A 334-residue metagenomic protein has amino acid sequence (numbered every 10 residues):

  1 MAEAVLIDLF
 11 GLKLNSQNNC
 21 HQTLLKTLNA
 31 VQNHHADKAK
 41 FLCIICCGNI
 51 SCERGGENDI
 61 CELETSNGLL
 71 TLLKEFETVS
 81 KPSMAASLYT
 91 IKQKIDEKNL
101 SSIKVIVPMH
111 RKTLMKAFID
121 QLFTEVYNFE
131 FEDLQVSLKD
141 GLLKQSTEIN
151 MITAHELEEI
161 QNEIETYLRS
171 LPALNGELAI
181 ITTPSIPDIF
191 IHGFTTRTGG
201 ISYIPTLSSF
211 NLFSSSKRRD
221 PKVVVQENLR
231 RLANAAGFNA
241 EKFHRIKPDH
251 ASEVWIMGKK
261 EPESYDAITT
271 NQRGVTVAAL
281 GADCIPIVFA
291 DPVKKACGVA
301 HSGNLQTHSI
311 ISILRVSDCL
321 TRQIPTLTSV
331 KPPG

Functional and structural regions predicted by a protein language model:
M1-D96, L114: N-terminus-biased targeting/localization segments
F10-G11, S16-L28, K40, C46-G56 (+2 more regions): Active-site beta-strand/loop microenvironment that shapes enzyme catalytic pockets
C20, K81-M84, L88, R111-K112 (+4 more regions): Generic structural signal for well-ordered, non-membrane alpha-helical segments in soluble metabolic enzymes
H34-A39, K94-E97, A233-A236, L320-V330: Phosphate/pyrophosphate-binding loops at sites that engage ATP/ADP/AMP, CoA/4′-phosphopantetheine, polyphosphate
V107, R111-L168: Extended, non-transmembrane interaction/recognition domains
S170-N175, I180, I186-I191, G200: Acidic, glycine-enriched active-site microenvironments
F190-R231: Intrinsically disordered, low-complexity, positively charged segments
K222-S302: Phosphate-centric recognition/catalysis
